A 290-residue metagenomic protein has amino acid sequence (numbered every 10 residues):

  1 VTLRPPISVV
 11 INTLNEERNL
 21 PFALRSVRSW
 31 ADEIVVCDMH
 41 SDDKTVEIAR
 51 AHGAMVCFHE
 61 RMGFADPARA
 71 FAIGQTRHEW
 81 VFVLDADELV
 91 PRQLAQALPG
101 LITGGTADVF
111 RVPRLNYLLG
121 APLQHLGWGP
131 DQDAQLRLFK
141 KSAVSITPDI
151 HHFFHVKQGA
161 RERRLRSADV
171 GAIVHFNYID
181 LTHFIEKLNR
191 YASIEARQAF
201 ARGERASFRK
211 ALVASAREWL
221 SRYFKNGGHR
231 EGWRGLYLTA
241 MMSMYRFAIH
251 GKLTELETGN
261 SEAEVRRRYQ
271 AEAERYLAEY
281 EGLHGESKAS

Functional and structural regions predicted by a protein language model:
V1-S26: N-proximal low-complexity "stem/linker" segments adjacent to membrane-targeting elements
P6, D32-E33: Residues at the starts of beta-strands that form the adenosine-phosphate
R18-P21, D43-H52, Q93-L94: Acidic helix N-cap motif at the loop->helix transition within catalytic regions of sugar-transfer enzymes
S26, W30, D38-E47, R61 (+1 more regions): A conserved acidic beta->alpha catalytic loop
D32, V46-Q75: Conserved donor nucleotide-binding strand/loop of the catalytic core
M39, E60-R61, H78, D85-E88 (+2 more regions): Short acidic donor-binding/metal-coordinating loop in glycosyltransferase active sites
D66-I73, F82, P91-N260, R268: Catalytic-site signature of metal-activated, phosphate-bearing donor transferases, centered on the GT-A/GT-A-like
N260-S290: Alpha-helical transmembrane segments and their immediate juxtamembrane flanks in integral membrane proteins
